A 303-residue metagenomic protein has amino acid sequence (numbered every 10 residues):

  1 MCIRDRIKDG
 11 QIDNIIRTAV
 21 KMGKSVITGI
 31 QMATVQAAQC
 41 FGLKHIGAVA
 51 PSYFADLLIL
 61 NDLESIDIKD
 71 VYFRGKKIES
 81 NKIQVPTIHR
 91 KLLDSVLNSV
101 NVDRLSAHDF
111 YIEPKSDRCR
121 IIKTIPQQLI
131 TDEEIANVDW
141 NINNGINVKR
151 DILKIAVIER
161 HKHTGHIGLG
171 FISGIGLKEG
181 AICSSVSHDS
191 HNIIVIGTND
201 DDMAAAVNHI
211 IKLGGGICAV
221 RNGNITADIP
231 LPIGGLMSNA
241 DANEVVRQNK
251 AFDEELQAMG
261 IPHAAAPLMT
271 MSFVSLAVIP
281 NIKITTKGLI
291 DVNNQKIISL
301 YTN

Functional and structural regions predicted by a protein language model:
M1-I3: Short, small-residue-biased leader/transition segments that mark boundaries at the very start of proteins
R6-G23, I27-N303: Active-site microenvironment of metallo-dependent hydrolases
